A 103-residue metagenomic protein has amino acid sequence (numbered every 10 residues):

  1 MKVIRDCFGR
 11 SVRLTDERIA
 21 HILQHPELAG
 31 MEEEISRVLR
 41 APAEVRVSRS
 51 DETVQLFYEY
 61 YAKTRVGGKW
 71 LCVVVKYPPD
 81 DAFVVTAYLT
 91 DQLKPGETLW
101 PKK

Functional and structural regions predicted by a protein language model:
M1-K103: Ribonuclease/tRNase effector modules and their secretory precursors
